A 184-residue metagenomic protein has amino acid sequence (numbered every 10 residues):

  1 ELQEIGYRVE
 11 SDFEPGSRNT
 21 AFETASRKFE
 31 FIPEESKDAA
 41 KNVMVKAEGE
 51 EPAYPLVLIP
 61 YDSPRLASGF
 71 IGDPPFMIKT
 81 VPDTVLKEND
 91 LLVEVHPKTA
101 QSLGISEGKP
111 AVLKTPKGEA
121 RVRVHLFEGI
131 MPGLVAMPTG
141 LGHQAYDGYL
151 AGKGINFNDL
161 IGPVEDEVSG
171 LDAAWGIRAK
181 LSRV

Functional and structural regions predicted by a protein language model:
E1-D83: Long, low-complexity segments enriched in small/aliphatic residues
E1-R8, S68-V184: Long, contiguous, secondary-structure-rich segments that constitute the structural scaffold of globular domains
